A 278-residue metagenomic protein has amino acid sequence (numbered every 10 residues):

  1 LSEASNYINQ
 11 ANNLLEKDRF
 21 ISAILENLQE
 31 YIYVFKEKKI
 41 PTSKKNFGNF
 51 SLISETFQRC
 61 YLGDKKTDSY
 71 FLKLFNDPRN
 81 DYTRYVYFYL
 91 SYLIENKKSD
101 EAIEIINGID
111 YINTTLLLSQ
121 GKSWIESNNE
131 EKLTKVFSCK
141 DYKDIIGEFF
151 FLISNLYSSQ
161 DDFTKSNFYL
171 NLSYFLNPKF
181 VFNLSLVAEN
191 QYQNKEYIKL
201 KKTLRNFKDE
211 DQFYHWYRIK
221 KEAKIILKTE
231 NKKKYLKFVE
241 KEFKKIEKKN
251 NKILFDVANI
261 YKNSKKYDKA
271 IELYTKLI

Functional and structural regions predicted by a protein language model:
L1-K234, F238-E240, K244-T275: Alpha-helical solenoid repeat scaffolds
